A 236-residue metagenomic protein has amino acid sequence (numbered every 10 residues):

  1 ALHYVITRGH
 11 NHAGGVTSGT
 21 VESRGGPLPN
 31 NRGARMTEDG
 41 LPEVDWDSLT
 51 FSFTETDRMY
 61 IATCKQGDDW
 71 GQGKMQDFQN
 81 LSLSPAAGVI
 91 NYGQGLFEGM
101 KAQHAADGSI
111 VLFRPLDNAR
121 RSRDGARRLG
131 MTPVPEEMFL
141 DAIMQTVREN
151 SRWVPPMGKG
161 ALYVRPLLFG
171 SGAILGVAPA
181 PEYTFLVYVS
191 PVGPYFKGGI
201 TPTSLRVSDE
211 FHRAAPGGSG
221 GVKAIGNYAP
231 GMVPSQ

Functional and structural regions predicted by a protein language model:
A1, G25-P27, V164: Selective for proline/serine-rich intrinsically disordered segments in cytosolic/nuclear regulatory regions
L2-T7: Extreme N-terminal basic, low-complexity initiation segments that serve as generic localization/processing leaders
G9, G14-G15, G19, G25-G26: Residue-identity detector for glycine
G14-V16, S171, A229: A periodicity- and composition-biased signal for non-globular, repetitive helical segments
G26-T146, I174-Q236: Helix-start/capping segments and mature chain N-termini
E149-R152, M157-P181: Non-catalytic, conformational "gating/processing" segments within enzyme and secreted inhibitor domains
